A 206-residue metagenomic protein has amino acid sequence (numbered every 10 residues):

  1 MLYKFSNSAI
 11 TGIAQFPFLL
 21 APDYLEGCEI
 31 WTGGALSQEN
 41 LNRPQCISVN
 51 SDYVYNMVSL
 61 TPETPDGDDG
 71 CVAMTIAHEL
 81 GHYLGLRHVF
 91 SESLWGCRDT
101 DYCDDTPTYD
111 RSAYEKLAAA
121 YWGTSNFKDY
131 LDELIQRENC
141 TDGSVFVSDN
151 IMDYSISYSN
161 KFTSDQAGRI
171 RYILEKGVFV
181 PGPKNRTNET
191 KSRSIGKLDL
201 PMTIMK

Functional and structural regions predicted by a protein language model:
M1-A77, Y83-K206: Extracellular (secreted or membrane-anchored) zinc-dependent metallopeptidases, primarily metzincins but also closely
